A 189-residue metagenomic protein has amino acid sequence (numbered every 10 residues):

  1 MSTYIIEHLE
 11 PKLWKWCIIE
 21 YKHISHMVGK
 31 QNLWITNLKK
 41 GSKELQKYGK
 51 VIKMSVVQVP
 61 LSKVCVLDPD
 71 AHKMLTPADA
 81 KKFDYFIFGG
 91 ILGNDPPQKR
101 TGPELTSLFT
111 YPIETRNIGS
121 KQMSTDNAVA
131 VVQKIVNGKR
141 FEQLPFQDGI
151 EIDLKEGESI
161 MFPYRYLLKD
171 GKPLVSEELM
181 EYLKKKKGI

Functional and structural regions predicted by a protein language model:
M1-T3, S62-K63: A short, charged/proline- and glycine-enriched loop that marks the coil->beta-strand transition at the N-terminal
Y4-W16: Short, glycine-rich nucleotide/cofactor-binding loops
L13-V28: Histidine-anchored nucleotide/phosphate-binding helix
H23-H26, D79-K81, P103-P112: Short, surface-exposed basic-aromatic patches at helix termini and helix-loop junctions that form
G29-P97: S-adenosyl-L-methionine/SAH cofactor-binding core of RNA-modifying enzymes
G49, S55, Q133, N137-I189: C-terminal accessory extensions appended to soluble enzyme cores
P103-I152: Structured adenosyl-cofactor binding patch, chiefly the S-adenosyl-L-methionine
